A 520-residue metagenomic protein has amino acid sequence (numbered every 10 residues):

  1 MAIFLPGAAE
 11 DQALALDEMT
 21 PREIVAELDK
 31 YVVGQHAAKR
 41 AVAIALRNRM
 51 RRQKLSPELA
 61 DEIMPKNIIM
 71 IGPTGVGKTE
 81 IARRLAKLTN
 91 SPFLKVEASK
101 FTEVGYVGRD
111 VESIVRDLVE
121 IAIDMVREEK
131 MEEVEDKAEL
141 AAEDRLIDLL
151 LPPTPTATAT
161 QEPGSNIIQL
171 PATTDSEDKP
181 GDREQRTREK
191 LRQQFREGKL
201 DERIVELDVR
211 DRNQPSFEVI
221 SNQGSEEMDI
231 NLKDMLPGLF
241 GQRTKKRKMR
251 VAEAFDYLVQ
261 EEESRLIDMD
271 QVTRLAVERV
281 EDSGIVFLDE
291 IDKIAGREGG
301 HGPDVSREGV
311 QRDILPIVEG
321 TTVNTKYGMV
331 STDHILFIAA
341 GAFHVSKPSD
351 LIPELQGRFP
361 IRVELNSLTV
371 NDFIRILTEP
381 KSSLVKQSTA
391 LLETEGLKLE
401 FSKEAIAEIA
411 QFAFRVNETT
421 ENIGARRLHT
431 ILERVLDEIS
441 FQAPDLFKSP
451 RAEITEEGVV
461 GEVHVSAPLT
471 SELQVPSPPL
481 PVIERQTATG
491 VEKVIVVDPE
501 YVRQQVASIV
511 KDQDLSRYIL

Functional and structural regions predicted by a protein language model:
M1-L520: Non-catalytic accessory segments flanking P-loop/AAA+ NTPase cores
